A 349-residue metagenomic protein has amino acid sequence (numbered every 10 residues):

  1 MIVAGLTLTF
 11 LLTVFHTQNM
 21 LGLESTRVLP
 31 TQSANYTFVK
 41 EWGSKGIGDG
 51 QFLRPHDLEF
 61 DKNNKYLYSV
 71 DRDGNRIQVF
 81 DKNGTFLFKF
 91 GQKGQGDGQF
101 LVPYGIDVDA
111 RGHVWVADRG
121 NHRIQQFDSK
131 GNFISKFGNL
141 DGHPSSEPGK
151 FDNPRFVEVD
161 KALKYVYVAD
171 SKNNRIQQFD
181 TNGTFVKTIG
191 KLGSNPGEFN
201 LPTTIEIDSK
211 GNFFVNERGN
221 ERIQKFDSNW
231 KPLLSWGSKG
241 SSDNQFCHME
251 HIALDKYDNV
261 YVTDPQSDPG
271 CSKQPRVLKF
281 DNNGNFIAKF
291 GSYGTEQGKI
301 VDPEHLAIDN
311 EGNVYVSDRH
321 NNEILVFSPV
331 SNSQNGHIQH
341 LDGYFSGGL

Functional and structural regions predicted by a protein language model:
I2-L349: Eukaryotic scaffold repeat domains enriched in small/polar residues
